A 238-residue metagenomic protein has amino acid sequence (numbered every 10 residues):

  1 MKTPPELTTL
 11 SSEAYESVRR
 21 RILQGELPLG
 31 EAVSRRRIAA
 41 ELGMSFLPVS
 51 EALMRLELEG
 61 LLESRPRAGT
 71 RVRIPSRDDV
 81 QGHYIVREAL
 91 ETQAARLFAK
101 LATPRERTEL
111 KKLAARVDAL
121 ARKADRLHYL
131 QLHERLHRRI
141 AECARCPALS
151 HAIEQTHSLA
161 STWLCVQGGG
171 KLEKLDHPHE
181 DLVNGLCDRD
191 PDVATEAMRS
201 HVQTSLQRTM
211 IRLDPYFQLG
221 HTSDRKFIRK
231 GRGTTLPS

Functional and structural regions predicted by a protein language model:
M1-K100, R105, M210-S238: Short linear motifs at protein or domain termini
I22, F98, A121, L186-C187: Hydrophobic residues in alpha-helical segments
E26, L61, D125, D190-P191: Residue-level recognition of short, well-ordered coil/turn positions that link secondary-structure elements
L27, T92, S161, C165 (+2 more regions): Generic structural signal for secondary-structure transition and capping sites
E41, G169-S238: C-terminal regulatory/effector modules of DNA-binding transcriptional regulators
E57-E63, Q155, G170-E173: Mobile beta-alpha loop/short-helix "lid" or hinge segments that flank ligand
D79, H83, A102-V166, D176-G185 (+1 more regions): Conserved amphipathic alpha-helical segments that form helical-bundle/coiled-coil interaction surfaces
